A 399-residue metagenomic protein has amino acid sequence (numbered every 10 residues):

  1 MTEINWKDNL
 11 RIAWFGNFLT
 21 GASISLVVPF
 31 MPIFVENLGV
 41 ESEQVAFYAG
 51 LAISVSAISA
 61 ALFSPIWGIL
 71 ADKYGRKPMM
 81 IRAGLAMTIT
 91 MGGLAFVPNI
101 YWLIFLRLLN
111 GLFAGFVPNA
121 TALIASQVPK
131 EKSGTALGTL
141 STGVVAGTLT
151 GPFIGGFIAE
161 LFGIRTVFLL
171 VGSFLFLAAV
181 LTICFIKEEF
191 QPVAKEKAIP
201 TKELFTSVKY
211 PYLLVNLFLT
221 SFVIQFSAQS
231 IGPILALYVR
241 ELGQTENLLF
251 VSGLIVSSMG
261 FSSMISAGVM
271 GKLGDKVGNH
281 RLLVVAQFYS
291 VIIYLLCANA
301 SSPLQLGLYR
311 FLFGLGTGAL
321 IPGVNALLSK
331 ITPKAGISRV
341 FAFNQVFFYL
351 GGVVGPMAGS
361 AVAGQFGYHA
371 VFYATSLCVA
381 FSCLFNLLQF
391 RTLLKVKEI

Functional and structural regions predicted by a protein language model:
M1-K7, E188-L217, I399: Juxtamembrane intracellular "pre-TM" segments in multi-pass secondary transporters
F30-A46, I234-F250: Short amphipathic helix-loop junctions that connect adjacent transmembrane helices in Major Facilitator Superfamily/SLC
L51-W67, S257-V269: Central cavity-lining transmembrane alpha-helices of secondary-active solute carriers, predominantly the Major
L62-P98, G274-H280: Conserved MFS/SLC helix-loop-helix module at the cytosolic interface between two early adjacent transmembrane helices
T90, Y101-L109, I293, L304-L312: Paired small-residue
L106-V144, L327: Cytoplasmic helix-loop-helix junction between adjacent transmembrane helices in 12-TM secondary transporters
V167-I183, F372-L388: Symmetry-related core transmembrane helices of the 12-TM Major Facilitator Superfamily/SLC fold
T182-K195, L387-I399: Helix-loop junctions on the cytosolic side of multi-pass membrane transporters, especially the intracellular loop
